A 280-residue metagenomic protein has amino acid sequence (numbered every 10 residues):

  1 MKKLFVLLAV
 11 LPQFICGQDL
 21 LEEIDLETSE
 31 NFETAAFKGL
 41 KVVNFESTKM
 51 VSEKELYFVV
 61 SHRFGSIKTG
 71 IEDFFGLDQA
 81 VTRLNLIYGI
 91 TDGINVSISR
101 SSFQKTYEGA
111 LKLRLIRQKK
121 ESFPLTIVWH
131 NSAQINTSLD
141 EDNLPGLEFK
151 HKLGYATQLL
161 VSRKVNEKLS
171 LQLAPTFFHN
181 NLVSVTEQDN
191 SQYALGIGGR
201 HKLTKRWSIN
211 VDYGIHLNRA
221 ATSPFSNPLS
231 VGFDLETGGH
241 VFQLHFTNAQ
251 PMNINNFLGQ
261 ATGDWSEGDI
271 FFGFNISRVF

Functional and structural regions predicted by a protein language model:
M1-E22: Bacterial Sec-dependent N-terminal signal peptides
L4-F5, V165, K202, F280: Small/flexible residues
Q18-G146, L153-T157, S162-L173, F177-N181 (+2 more regions): Transmembrane beta-barrel domains of Gram-negative outer membranes and organellar outer membranes
K168-L217: A mid-sequence, solvent-exposed acidic-amphipathic segment
S223-P224: Intrinsically disordered, low-complexity segments enriched in Gly and acidic/Ser/Thr residues that form flexible
